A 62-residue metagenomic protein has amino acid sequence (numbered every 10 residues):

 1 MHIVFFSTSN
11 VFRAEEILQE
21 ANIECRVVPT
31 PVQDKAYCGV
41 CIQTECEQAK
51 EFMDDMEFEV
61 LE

Functional and structural regions predicted by a protein language model:
M1-I17: N-terminal acidic leader/helix
H2, E24-R26, E59: Structural motif
V4, V28, Q43: Residues in well-ordered beta-strands of folded domains
T8-S9, Q19, E24-Y37: Amphipathic, hydrophobic secondary-structure cores in small proteins
A14-I17, A21, E51-M56: Generic non-transmembrane alpha-helical segments
P31-Q33, Y37-E62: C-terminal structural segments of small proteins and small subunits
